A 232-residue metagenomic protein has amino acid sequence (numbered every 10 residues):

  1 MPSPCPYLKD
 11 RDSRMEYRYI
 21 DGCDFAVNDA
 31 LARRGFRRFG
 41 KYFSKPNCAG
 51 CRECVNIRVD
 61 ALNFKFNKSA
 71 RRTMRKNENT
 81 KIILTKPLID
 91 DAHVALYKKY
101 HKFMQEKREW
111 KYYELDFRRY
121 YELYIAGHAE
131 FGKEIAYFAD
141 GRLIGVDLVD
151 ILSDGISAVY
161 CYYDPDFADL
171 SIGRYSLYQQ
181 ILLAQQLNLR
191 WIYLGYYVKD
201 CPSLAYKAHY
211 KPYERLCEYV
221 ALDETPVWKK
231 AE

Functional and structural regions predicted by a protein language model:
M1-K81, K86, R190-E232: Terminal substrate-recognition subdomain of acyl/acetyltransferases
S3-C5, S13, R118-Y121, G132 (+1 more regions): Short secondary-structure boundary micro-motifs
F25, D91, R174-Y178: A structural signal for well-ordered alpha-helical segments within the folded catalytic domains of diverse enzymes
A32, K102, Q185: Short polybasic/polar patches that bind polyanions
Y42-G50, V59-D169, H209: A conserved beta-strand-loop-helix scaffold within acyl/acetyltransferase catalytic domains
I135-Y219: Aromatic (often tryptophan-rich) hydrophobic motifs at membrane interfaces
